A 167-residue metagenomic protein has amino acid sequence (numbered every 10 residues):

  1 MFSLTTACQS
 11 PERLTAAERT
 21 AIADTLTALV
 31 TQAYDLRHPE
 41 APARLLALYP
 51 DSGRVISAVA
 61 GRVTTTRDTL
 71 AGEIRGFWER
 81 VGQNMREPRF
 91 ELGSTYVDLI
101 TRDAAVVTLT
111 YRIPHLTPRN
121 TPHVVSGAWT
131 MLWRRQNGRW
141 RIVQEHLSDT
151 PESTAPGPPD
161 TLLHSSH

Functional and structural regions predicted by a protein language model:
M1-T5: Bacterial N-terminal signal peptides
C8-D51, T64, P156-H167: Short, low-complexity N-terminal intrinsically disordered segments enriched in polar/charged residues
Q9-L14, V125-T154: Short beta-strand edge/turn micro-motifs at domain boundaries
A23-D24, P42-D103, H123: A solvent-exposed, acidic/Ser-Thr-rich amphipathic alpha-helical stretch
G61-V63, R112-H115, S148-E152: Solvent-exposed loop/turn segments at secondary-structure junctions within structured extracellular/periplasmic domains
I74, L92-D98, Y111-I113, A128-R134: Hydrophobic/aromatic beta-strand elements that line small-molecule binding cavities or substrate pockets in beta-rich
T95-V106, T121, W133-R141: A short, structured loop/turn motif at beta-sheet edges
P118-N120, E152-P158: A short, polar/proline- and glycine-enriched secondary-structure boundary/capping micro-motif
